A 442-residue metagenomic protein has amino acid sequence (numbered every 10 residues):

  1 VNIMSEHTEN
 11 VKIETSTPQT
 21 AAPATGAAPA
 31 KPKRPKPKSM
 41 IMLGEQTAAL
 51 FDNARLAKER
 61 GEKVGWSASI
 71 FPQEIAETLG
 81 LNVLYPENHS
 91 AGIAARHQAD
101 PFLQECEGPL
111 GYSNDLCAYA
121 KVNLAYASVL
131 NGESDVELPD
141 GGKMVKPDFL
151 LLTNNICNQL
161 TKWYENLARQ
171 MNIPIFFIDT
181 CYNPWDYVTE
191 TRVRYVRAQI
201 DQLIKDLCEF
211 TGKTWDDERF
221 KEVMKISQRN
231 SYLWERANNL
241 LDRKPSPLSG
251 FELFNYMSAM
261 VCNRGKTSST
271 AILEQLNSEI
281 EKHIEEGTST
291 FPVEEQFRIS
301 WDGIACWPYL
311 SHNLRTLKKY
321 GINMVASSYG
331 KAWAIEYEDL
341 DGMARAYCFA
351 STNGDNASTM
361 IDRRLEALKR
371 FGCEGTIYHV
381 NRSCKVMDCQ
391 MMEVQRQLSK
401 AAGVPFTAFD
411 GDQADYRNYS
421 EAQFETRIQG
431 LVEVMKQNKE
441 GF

Functional and structural regions predicted by a protein language model:
V1-I3: Short, Lys/Arg-enriched N-terminal segments with co-localized hydrophobic residues within the first ~10-30 amino acids
S5-K63, R197, D201-K331, I335: A charged, amphipathic alpha-helical module
G65-E74, T153-L160, N230, G303-Y309 (+1 more regions): Gly/Ser/Thr-rich loops at beta-strand to alpha-helix junctions that form or flank small-molecule/cofactor-binding
S67-K143, W163-Y164: An N-terminal, globular interaction/scaffold subdomain
E77-E107, S300-L365, K369: Redox- and metal-dependent alpha/beta enzyme cores, enriched for Fe-S-associated oxidoreductases and cofactor-handling
S128-V136, G141-E218, E222-R236, L240: Internal, well-ordered alpha/beta segment that forms a basic, Gly-enriched binding/recognition surface
I361-L368, C373-G375, H379-F442: TerminUS-proximal long segments
